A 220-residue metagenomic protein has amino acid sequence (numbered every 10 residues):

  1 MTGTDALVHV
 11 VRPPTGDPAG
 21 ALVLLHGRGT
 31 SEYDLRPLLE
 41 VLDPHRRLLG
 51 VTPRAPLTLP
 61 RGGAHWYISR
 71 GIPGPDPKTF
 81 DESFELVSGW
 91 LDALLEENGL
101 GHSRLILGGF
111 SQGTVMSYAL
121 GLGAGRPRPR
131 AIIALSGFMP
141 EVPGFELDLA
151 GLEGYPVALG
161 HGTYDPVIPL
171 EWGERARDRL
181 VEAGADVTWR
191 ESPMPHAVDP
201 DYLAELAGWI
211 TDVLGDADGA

Functional and structural regions predicted by a protein language model:
M1-R104: Serine-hydrolase catalytic machinery in alpha/beta-hydrolase-like enzymes
L35-L38, F145-E146, P169-R179: Short alpha-helix in the alpha/beta-hydrolase fold that links the catalytic acid
P37, A119-G123: Active-site signature of alpha/beta-hydrolase-fold catalytic machinery across serine- and Asp/Cys-nucleophile hydrolases
L107-G109, L135: Short beta-strand immediately N-terminal to the catalytic nucleophile in serine-hydrolase-like folds
G109-G113, S117: Gly/Ala-rich beta-loop-alpha elbow adjacent to hydrolase catalytic centers
P127-P140: A conserved short beta-strand
A158-H161, D165: Short beta-strand/loop motif that positions the catalytic acidic residue of the alpha/beta-hydrolase fold
E171-A220: C-terminal catalytic histidine-bearing segment of alpha/beta-hydrolase fold enzymes
